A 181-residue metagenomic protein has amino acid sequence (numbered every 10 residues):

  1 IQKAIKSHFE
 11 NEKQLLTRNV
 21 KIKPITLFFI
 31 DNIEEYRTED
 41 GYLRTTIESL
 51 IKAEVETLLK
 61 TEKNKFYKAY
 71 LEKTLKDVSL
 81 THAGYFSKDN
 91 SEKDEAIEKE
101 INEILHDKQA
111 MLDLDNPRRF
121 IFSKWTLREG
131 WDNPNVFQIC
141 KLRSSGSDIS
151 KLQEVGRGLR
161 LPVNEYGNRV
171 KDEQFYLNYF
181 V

Functional and structural regions predicted by a protein language model:
I1-S123, E129, S145, K171-E173: Conserved C-terminal RecA-like helicase domain
T45-S49, I139-S144, G158-L161: Short, low-complexity, polar/charged sequence segments that are solvent-exposed and flexible
R119-G146, S150-V155, L177-Y179: A short beta-strand element within the Helicase C-terminal
G146-V170: Conserved SF2 helicase motif VI
V170-V181: Phosphate/pyrophosphate-binding and catalytic-coupling "lid/hinge/switch" segments at subdomain interfaces
